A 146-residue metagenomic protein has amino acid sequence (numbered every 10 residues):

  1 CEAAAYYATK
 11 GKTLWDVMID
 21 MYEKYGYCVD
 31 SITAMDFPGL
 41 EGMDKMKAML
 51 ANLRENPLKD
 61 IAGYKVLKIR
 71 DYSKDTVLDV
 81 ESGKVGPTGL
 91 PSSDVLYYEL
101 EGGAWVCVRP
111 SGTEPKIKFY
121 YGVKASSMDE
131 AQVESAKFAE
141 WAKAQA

Functional and structural regions predicted by a protein language model:
C1-R109, K116-Y120, S127-V133, A139-A146: Phosphate-binding and adjacent anionic-ligand microenvironments
